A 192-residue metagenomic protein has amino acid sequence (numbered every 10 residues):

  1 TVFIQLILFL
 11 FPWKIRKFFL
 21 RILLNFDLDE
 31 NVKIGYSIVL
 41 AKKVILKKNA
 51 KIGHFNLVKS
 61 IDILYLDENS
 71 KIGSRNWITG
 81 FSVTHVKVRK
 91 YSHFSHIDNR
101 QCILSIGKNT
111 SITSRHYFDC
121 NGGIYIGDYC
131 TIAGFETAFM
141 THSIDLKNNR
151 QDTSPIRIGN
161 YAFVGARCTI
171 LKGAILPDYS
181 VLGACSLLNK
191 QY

Functional and structural regions predicted by a protein language model:
T1-N31, N49, N69, Y129 (+4 more regions): Terminal amphipathic alpha-helical/low-complexity segments used for targeting or macromolecular assembly
F26, Y36-S37, A41: Internal alpha-helical scaffold/solenoid segments in large eukaryotic proteins
V39, V44-L46, K51-A174: Flexible, glycine/small-residue-enriched loop-and-beta-strand segment within the central core of proteins
F135, C185-S186: Solvent-exposed alpha-helix faces
K190-Y192: Short, intrinsically disordered, charge-balanced linker/junction segments flanking boundaries in proteins
